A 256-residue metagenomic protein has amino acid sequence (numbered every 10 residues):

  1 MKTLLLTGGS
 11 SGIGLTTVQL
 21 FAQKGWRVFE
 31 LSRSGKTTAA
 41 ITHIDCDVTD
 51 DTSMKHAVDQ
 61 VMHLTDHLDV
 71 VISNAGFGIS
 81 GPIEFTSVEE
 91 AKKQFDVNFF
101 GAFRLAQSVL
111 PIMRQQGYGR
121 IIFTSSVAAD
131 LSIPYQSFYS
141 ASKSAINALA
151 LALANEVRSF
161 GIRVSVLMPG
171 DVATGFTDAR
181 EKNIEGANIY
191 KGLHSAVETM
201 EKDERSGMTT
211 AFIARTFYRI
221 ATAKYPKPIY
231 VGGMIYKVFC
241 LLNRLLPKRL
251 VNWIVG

Functional and structural regions predicted by a protein language model:
S10, V18: N-terminal Rossmann NAD(P)H-binding glycine-rich loop of SDR-like oxidoreductase domains
C46-H56, V88: The beta1-alpha1 cofactor-binding region of Rossmann-like NAD(H)/NADP(H)-dependent oxidoreductases
P82-I83, E90-K92: Substrate-binding pocket helix/loop in short-chain dehydrogenase/reductase
A106, S142-A145: Active-site helix of classical SDR
A106-Q107, L151: A short, exposed helix-loop element centered on a Lys and neighboring polar residues
S126: Residue(s) in the substrate-gating loop at a strand-loop-helix junction that position the organic substrate next
S159-K227: SDR active-site lid
